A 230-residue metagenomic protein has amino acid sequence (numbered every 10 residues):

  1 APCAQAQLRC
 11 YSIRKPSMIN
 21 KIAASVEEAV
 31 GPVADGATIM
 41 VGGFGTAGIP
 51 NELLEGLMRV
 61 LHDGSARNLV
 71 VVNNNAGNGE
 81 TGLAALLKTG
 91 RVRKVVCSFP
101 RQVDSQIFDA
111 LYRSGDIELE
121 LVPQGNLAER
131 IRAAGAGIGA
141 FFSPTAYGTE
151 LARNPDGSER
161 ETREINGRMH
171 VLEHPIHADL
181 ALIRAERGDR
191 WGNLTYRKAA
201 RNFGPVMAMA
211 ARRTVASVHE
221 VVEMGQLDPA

Functional and structural regions predicted by a protein language model:
S17-A230: Conserved alpha/beta enzyme-core scaffold
